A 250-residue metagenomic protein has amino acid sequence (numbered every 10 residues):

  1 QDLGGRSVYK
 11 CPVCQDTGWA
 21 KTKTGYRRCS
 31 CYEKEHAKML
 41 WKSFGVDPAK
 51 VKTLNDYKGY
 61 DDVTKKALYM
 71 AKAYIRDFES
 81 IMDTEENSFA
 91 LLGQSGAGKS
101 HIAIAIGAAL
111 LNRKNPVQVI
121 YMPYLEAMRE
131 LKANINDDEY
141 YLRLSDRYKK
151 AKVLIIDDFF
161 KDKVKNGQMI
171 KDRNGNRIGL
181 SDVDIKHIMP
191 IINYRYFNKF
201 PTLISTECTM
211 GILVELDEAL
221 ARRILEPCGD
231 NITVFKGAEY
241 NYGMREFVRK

Functional and structural regions predicted by a protein language model:
Q1-Y69, A73, G237-K250: A short, basic N-terminal segment
K65-A71, L111-A151: Short glycine-rich substrate-engagement loop in P-loop NTPases that contacts/grips substrate
M70-D83: Pre-Walker A adenine-sensing motif
D83-I104: Walker A/P-loop nucleotide-binding motif
H101-N115: P-loop NTPase Walker A phosphate-binding motif
G107, A127-N134, K161-K250: Replace "adjacent to P-loop NTPase cores in ATP/GTP-dependent enzymes" with "adjacent to NTP-binding cores
Q118, K150-V153, N198-I204: Loop/turn-to-beta-strand initiation segments
D157-F159: Walker B catalytic acidic pair
